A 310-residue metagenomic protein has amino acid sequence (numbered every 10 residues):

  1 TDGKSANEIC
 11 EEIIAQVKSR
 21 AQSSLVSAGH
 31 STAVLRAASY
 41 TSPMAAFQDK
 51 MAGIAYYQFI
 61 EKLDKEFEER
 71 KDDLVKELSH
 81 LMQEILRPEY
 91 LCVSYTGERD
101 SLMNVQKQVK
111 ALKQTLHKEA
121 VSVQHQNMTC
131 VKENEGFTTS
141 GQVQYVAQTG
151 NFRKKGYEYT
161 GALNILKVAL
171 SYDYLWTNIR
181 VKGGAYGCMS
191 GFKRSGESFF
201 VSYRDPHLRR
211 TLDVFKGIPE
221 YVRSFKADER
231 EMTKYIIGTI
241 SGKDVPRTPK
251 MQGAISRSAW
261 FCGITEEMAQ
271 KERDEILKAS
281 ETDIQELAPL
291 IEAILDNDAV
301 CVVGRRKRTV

Functional and structural regions predicted by a protein language model:
T1, A55-F59, L86-Y90, S140-A147 (+4 more regions): Short acidic (Asp/Glu) and glycine-rich catalytic loops that position anionic groups and cofactors
T1, E158-A169, I179: Active/ligand-binding-proximal structured segments within catalytic/core domains that scaffold catalytic residues
T1-A28, A111, T115-L116, S190-R247: M16/insulysin-pitrilysin zinc metalloprotease superfamily fold
R20-M128, N134-T138, F152-R153, I236-V310: C-terminal regions of mature proteins
V131-T138, Y145-F152, Y159, V168: Aromatic/basic-lined ligand-recognition segments that form π-stacking hydrophobic pockets flanked by Lys/Arg to engage
T149-N151, K167-P206: A structural supersecondary motif
G161, Y172, I291: Acidic/histidine-rich
K167, W176, R180, L212 (+5 more regions): Generic hydrophobic alpha-helical scaffold/packing signal
